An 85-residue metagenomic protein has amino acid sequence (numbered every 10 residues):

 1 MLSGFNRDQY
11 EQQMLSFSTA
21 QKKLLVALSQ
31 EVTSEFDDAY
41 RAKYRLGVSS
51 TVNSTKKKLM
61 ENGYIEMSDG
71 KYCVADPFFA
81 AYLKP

Functional and structural regions predicted by a protein language model:
M1-G47: Winged-helix-like regulatory helical subdomains adjacent to P-loop NTPase cores
Y44-E61: Short amphipathic alpha-helical interaction segments
M60-G70: A short, conserved structural fragment
S68-C73, P77-F78: Short, Lys/Arg-rich nucleic-acid/phosphate-binding segment
F78-P85: Short, amphipathic alpha-helical interaction segments positioned at domain boundaries
